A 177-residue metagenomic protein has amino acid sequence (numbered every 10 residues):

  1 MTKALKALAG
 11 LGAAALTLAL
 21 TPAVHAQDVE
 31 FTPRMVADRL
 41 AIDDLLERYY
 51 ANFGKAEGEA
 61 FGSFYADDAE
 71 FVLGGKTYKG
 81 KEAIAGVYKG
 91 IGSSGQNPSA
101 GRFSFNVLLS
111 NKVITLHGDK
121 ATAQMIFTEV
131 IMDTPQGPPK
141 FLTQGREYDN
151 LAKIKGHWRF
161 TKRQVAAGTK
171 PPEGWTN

Functional and structural regions predicted by a protein language model:
M1-G12: Bacterial N-terminal signal peptides that target proteins for export
L16-H25: C-terminal segment of classical bacterial N-terminal signal peptides
H25-K55, E59, S63: Short, low-complexity N-terminal intrinsically disordered segments enriched in polar/charged residues
L40, R102-F105, K140-L142: Transmembrane beta-barrel outer-membrane domains
G58-F127: A solvent-exposed, acidic/Ser-Thr-rich amphipathic alpha-helical stretch
V107-L109, L142-E147: Short, surface-exposed coil-to-beta transition loops
K120-Q124, Q144-W175: Short beta-strand edge/turn micro-motifs at domain boundaries
E129-D133: Beta-strand elements of well-folded, non-transmembrane domains
